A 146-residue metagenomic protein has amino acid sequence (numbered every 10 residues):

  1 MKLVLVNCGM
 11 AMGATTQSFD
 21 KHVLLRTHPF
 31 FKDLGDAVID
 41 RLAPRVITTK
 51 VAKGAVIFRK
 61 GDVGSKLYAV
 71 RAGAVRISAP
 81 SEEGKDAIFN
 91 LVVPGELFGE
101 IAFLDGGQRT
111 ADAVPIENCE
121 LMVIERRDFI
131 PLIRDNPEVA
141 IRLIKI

Functional and structural regions predicted by a protein language model:
M1-I146: Cytosolic regulatory regions built on CNB/CRP/Popeye-like sensor folds
